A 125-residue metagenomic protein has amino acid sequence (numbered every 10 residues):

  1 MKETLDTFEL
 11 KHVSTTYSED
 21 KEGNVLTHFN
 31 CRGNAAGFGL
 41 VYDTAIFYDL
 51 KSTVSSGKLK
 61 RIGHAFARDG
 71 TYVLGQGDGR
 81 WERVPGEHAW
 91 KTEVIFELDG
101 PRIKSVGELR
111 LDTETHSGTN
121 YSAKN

Functional and structural regions predicted by a protein language model:
M1-N125: Beta-strand-enriched cores of mature, soluble protein domains
